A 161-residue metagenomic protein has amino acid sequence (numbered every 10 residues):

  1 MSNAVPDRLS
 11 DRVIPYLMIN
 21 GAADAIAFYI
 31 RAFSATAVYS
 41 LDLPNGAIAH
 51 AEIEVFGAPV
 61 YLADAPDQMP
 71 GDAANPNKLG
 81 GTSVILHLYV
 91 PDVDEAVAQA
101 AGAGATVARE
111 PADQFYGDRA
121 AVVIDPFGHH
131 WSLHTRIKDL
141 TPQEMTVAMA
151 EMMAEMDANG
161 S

Functional and structural regions predicted by a protein language model:
M1-Y16, I26-A27, F33-I124, H134-S161: Vicinal oxygen chelate
I19-A23: Short acidic-aromatic low-complexity motifs
F127: C-terminal catalytic core of tyrosine-transesterase DNA break-rejoin enzymes
